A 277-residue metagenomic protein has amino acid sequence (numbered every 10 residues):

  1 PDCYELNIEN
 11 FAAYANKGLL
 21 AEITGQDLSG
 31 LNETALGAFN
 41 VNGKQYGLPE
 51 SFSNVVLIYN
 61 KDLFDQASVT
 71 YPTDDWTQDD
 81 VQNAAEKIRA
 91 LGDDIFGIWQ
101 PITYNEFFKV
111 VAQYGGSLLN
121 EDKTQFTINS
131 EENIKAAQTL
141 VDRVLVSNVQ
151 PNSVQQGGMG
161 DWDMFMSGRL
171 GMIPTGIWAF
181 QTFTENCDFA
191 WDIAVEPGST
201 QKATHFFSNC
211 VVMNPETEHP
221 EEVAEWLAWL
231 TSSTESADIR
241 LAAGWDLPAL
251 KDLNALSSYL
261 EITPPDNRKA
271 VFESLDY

Functional and structural regions predicted by a protein language model:
P1, K17, F64, Q82-L91 (+1 more regions): Short helices/loops that flank or line small-molecule/ion binding pockets
D2-E5, G171-G176, D192: Paired acidic/hydrophobic, glycine-rich loop segments that form the ligand-binding mouth/hinge of periplasmic-binding
L6-N10, G158, T175-F180: Beta->alpha turn/N-cap motifs
L6-V56, D80, K109, D192-A194 (+1 more regions): Hinge/lid segment of periplasmic solute-binding proteins
E9, W76-N83, P151-M166, G198: Short helix-initiation/N-cap motifs at beta->coil->alpha
A21-E33, D74, F96, G116-A136 (+3 more regions): Short, solvent-exposed loop/beta-turn-alpha elements that line the ligand-binding surface or hinge of extracytoplasmic
A85-K87, K123-V154, T184: Glycine-centered hinge/linker elements that transmit conformational signals in sensory and ligand-binding systems
A179-D188, S199-Y277: C-terminal lobe and pocket-closing loops of periplasmic/extracytoplasmic Venus-flytrap solute-binding proteins
